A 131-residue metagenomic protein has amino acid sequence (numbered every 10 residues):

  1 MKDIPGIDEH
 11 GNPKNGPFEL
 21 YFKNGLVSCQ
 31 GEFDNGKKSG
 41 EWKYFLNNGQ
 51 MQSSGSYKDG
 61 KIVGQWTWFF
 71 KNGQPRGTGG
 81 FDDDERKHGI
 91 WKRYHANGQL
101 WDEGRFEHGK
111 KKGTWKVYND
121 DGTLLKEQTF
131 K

Functional and structural regions predicted by a protein language model:
M1-K131: Glycine/tyrosine- and acidic-biased, solvent-exposed loop/turn segments at the edges of beta-strands
